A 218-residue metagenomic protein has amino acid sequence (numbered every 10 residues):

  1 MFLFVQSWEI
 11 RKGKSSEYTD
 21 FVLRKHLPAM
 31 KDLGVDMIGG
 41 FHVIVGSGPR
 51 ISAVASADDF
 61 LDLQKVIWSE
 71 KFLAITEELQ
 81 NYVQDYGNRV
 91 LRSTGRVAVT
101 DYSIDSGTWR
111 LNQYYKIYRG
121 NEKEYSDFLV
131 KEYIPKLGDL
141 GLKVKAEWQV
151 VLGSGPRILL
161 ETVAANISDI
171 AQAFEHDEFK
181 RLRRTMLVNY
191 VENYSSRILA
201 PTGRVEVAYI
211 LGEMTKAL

Functional and structural regions predicted by a protein language model:
F2-E9, G39-W68, N88, D105-K116 (+4 more regions): Short, well-ordered beta-strand segments in beta-rich or mixed alpha/beta enzyme and ligand-binding folds
E9-D20, K116-S126: Short, surface-exposed ligand-recognition loops at beta-strand->loop->(often short) alpha-helix junctions that present
K14-S15, F41-H42, I75, Y102 (+2 more regions): Intrinsically disordered, low-complexity segments enriched in polar/charged residues with Gly/Pro, especially when
S16-Y18, L63-K65, A98, K123-Y125 (+2 more regions): Short acidic, gly/pro-rich beta-turn/loop elements at beta-sheet edges and active-site/ligand-binding grooves
D20-G39, S56-L91, E132, K136-V144 (+1 more regions): An amphipathic, aromatic/His-enriched active-site/gating alpha helix that lines ligand/cofactor pockets
G46, G95-A98, G203-V207: A short acidic, often aromatic-flanked loop/helix-cap motif at beta-alpha or helix-coil junctions that lines enzyme
G87-S126: Surface-exposed beta-loop interaction hotspot
Q113-A146, K216: Flexible, substrate/cofactor-facing loop regions flanked by secondary structure within enzyme catalytic domains
